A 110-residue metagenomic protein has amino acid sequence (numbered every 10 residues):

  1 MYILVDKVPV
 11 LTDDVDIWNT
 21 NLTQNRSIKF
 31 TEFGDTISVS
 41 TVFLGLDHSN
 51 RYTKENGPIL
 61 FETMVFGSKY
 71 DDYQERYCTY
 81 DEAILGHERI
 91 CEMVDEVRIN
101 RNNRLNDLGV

Functional and structural regions predicted by a protein language model:
M1-I37: Negatively charged, low-complexity tracts enriched in Asp/Glu with abundant Ser/Thr
L11-D14, S40-T41, Q74-T79: Short amphipathic beta-strand/extended segments with alternating polar/hydrophobic composition
L22, V94-N100: General helical secondary-structure elements
R26-S49, L60: A cross-kingdom feature marking charged/low-complexity
F43-Q74, R89-I90: Short aromatic-glycine-(Arg/Gly/Cys) micro-motifs in beta-strand/loop hairpins
C78-D95: A short, charged, amphipathic alpha-helix used as a generic interaction element across diverse proteins
I99-V110: Short acidic, low-complexity intrinsically disordered linear motifs used for protein-protein interactions
